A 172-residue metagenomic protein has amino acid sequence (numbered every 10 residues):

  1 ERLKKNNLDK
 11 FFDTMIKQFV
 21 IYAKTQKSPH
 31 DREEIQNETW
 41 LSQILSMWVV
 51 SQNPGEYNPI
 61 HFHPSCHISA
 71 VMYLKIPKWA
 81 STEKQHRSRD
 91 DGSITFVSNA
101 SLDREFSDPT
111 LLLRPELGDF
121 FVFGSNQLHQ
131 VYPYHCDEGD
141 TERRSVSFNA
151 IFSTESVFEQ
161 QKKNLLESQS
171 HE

Functional and structural regions predicted by a protein language model:
E1-T39, G55-N58: Non-heme Fe(II)/2-oxoglutarate
D31, P133-Y134: Sparse recognition of residues in long alpha-helices and their boundaries
S46-V122, Y132, G139-E142, S156: Catalytic core of non-heme Fe(II) oxygenases with the double-stranded beta-helix
S147-E172: Double-stranded beta-helix
